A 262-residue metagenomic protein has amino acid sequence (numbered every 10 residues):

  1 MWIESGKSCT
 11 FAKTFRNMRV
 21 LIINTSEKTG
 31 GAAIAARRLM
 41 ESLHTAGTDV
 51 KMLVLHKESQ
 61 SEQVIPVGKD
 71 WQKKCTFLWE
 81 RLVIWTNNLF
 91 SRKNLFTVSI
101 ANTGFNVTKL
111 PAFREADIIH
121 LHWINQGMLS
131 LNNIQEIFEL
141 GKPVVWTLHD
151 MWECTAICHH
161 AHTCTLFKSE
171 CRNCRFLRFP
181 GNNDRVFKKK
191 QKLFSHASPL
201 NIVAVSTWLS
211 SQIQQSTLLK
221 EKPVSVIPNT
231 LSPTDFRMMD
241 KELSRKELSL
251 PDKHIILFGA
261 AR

Functional and structural regions predicted by a protein language model:
R16-G68, R114, L140-G141, S198: N-terminal subdomain of nucleotide-sugar transferases
I23-N24, V205, I227-T230, F258-A261: Short hydrophobic "strand-cap" motifs at the C-terminus of beta-strands
T45-I118: A conserved catalytic-core segment of Leloir-type glycosyltransferases
R81-N94, W146-Q191, H196: Acceptor-binding helix/loop patch of EC 2.4 sugar-transfer enzymes, predominantly nucleotide-sugar-dependent
T108-L129, K142-H149: Short N-terminal targeting/anchoring amphipathic segment
T155-H160, R178-S225, L231-L243: A short, active-site helix/loop in glycosyltransferases that binds the activated sugar's phosphate group
V203, E247-R262: Conserved donor-binding/catalytic core segment of Leloir-type glycosyltransferases
